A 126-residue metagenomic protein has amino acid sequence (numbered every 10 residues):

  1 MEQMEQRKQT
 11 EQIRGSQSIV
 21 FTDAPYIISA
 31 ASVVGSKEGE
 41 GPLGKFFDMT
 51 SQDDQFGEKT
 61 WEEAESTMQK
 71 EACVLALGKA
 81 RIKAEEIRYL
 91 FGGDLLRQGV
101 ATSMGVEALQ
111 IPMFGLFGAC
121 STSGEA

Functional and structural regions predicted by a protein language model:
M1-F114: Conserved "HGTGT" condensation-loop signature of ketosynthase/thiolase-family condensing enzymes that catalyze
F117-A126: Active-site-proximal alpha-helical scaffold in enzymes
